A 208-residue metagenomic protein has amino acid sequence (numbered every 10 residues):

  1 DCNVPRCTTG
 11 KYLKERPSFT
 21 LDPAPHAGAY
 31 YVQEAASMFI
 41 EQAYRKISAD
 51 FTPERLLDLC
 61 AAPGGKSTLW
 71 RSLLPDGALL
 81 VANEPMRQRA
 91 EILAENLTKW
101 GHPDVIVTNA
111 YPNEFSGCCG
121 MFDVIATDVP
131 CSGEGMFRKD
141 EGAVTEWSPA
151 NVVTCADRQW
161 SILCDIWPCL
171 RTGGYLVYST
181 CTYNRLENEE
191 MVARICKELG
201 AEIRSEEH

Functional and structural regions predicted by a protein language model:
D1-E207: S-adenosylmethionine
